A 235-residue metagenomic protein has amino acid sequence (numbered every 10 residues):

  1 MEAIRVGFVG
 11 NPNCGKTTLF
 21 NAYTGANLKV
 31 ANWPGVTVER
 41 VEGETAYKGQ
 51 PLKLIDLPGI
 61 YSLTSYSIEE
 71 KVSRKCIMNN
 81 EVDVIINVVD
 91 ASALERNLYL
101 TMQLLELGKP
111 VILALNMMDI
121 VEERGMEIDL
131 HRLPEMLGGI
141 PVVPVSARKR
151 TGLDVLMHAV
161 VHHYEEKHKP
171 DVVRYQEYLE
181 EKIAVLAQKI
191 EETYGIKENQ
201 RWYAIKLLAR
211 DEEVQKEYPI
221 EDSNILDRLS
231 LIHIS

Functional and structural regions predicted by a protein language model:
M1-S62: Conserved G1/Walker A P-loop phosphate-binding module
L19-F20, V38, D56, S73 (+4 more regions): Residue-level signature of catalytic and energy-coupling elements of molecular machines, predominantly ATP/GTP-dependent
G35, G59-I60, A91-E95, M117-E122 (+1 more regions): Conserved nucleotide-binding/hydrolysis micro-motifs of P-loop NTPases
R74-P141: Conserved C-terminal guanine-recognition region of P-loop GTPase G domains, centered on the G4
V121-V173: Canonical P-loop GTPase G-domain recognition
V173-L207, E212-E221: Charged, amphipathic alpha-helical segments characteristic of ABC-type P-loop ATPases involved in chromosome
I232-I234: Conserved small/polar residues in nucleotide/adenosyl-binding loops
